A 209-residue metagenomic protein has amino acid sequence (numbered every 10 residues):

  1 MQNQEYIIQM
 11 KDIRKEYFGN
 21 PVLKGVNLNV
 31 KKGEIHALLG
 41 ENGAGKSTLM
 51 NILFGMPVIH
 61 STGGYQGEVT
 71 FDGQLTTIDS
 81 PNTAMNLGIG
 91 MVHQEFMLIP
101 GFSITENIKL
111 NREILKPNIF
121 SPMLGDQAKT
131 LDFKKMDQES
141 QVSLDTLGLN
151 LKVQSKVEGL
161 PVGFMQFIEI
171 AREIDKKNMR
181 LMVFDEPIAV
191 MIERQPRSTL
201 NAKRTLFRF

Functional and structural regions predicted by a protein language model:
M1-F209: Glycine-rich phosphate-binding loops of nucleotide-dependent enzymes
